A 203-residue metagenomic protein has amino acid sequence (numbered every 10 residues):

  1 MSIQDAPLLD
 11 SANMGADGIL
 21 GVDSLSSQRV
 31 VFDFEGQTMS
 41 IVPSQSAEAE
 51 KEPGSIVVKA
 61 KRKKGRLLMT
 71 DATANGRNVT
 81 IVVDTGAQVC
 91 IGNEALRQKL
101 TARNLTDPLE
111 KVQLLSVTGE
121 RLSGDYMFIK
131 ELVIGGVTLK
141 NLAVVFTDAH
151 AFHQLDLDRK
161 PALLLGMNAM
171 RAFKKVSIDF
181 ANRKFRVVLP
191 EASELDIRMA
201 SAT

Functional and structural regions predicted by a protein language model:
M1-T203: Pepsin/retropepsin-fold aspartyl endopeptidases
